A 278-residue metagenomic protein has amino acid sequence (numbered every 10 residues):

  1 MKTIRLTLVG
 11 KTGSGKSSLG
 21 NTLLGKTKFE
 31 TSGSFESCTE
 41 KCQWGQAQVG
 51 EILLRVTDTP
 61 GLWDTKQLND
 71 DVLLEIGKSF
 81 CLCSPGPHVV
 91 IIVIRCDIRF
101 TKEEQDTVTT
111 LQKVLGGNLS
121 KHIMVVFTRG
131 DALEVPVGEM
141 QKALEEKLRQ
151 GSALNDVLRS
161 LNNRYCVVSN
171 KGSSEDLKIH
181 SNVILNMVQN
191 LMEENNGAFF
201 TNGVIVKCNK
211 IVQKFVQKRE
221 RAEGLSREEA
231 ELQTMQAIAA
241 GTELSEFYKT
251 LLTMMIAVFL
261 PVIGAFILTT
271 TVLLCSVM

Functional and structural regions predicted by a protein language model:
M1-V56, D64-D71, L82, R99-M124 (+1 more regions): C-terminal non-catalytic interaction/localization modules
P60-G61, R95: Short glycine-/small-residue-rich Rossmann-like dinucleotide-binding loops
V72-K78: Glycine-rich, highly charged phosphate/nucleotide-binding loops
I94-R95, G130: Glycine-rich, N-terminal phosphate-binding loop of Rossmann-like dinucleotide-binding domains
